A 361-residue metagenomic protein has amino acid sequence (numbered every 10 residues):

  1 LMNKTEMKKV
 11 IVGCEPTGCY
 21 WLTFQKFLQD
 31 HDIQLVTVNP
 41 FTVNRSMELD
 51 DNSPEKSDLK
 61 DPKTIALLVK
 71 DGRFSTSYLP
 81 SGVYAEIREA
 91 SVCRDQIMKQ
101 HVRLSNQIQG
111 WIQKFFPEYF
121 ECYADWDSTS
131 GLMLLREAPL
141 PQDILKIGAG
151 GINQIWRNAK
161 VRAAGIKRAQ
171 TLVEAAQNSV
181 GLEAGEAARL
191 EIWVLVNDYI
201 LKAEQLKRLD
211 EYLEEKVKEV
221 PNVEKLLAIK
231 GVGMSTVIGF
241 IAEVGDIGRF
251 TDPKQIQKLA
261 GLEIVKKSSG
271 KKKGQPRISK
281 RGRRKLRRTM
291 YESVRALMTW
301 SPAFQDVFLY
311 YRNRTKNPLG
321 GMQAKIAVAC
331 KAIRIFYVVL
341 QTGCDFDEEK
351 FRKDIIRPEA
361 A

Functional and structural regions predicted by a protein language model:
L1-A361: A detector of single, family-specific signature residues that are central to catalytic or substrate-handling motifs
